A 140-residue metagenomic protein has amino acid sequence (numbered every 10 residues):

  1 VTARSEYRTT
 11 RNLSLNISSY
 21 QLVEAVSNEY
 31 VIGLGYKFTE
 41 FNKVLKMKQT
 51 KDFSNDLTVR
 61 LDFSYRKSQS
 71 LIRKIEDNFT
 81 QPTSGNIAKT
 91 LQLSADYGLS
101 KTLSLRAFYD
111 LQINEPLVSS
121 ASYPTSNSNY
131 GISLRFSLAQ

Functional and structural regions predicted by a protein language model:
V1-Q140: Exposed, low-structure sequence patches enriched in small/polar residues
